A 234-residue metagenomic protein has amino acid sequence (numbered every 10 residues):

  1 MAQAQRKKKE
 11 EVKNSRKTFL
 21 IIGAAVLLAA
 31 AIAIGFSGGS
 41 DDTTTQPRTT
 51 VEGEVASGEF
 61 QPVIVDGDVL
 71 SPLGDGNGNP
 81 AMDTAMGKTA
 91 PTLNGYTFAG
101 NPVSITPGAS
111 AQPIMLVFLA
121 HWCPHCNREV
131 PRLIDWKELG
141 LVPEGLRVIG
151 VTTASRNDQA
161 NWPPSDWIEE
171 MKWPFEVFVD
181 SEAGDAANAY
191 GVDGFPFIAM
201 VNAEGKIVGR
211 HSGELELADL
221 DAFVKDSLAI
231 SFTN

Functional and structural regions predicted by a protein language model:
M1-T92: N-terminal targeting signals for export/organelle localization
A85, T92-I114: A short beta-strand-turn-helix
A111-I114, L119-W122, S155, G194: Short pre-active-site segment immediately N-terminal to redox-active cysteine/selenocysteine motifs in thiol-based
F118-D135: Conserved redox-active cysteine motifs that mediate thiol-disulfide chemistry, especially di-cysteine Cys-X(1-2)-Cys
P143-N161, W173-A183: Thiol-based oxidoreductase modules, predominantly thioredoxin-like and allied folds used for disulfide exchange
P163-E204: Short, internal strand/loop/helix patches that form the active-site neighborhood or redox-interaction surface
G194-N234: Thiol-/selenol-based redox modules, centered on thioredoxin-like and closely related oxidoreductase domains
